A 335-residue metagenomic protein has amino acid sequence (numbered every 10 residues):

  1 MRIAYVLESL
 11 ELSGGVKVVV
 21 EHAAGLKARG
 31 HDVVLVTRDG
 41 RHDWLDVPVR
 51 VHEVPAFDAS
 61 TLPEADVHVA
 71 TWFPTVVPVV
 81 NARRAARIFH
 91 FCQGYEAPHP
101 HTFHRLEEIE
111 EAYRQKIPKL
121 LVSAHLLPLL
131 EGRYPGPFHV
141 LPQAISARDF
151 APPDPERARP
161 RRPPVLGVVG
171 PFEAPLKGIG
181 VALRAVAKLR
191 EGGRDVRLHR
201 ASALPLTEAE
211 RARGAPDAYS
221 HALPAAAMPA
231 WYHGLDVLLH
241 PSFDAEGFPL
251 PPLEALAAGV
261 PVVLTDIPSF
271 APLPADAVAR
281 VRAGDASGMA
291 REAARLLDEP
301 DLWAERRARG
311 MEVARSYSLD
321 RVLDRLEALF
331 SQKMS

Functional and structural regions predicted by a protein language model:
A4, L120, R157-K177, L183-A187: Conserved donor-binding/catalytic core segment of Leloir-type glycosyltransferases
D58, L62, T102-L121, L126-L127: Membrane-proximal helix-turn-helix segments that form the acceptor-binding/catalytic region of lipid-linked
A97-F103, E131, H139-R162, A230: Acidic anion/phosphate-binding donor-loop and adjacent secondary structure in glycosyltransferase catalytic cores
L206-A230, V237: Nucleotide-activated donor-binding/catalytic signature segment of Leloir-type glycosyltransferases, i.e., the conserved
P229, P252-A257, P268-P272: Short alpha-helical segment that forms part of, or immediately flanks, the ligand-binding pocket in carbohydrate-active
P261-L264: Short hydrophobic beta-strand element within catalytic cores of glycosyltransferases and related nucleotide-activated
D276-A286, R295-P300: Conserved acidic donor-binding segment of nucleotide-sugar-dependent glycosyltransferases
L302-S316, A328: A short, well-ordered alpha-helix in the C-terminal region of glycosyltransferases
